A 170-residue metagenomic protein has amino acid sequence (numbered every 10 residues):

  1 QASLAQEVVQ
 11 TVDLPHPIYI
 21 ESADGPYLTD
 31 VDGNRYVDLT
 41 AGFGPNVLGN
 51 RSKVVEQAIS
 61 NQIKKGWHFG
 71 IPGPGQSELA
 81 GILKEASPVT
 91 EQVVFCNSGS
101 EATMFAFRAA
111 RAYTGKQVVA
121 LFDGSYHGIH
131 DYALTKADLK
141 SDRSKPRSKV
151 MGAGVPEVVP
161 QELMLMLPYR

Functional and structural regions predicted by a protein language model:
Q1-S22: Active-site-adjacent loop/helix segments that line or gate small-molecule/cofactor pockets in enzymes
T11-D13, Y36, T40-A41, G152: Preference for short coil/turn "hinge" residues that link or interrupt alpha-helices
P17-D38: Active-site and channel-lining beta-strand-loop segments that bind or position nucleotide-derived/phosphorylated
I20, V47-L48, A133: Short clusters of hydrophobic/aromatic residues that line enzyme substrate/ligand-binding pockets
Y27, V47-L48, M164-M166: Short, well-ordered beta-strand elements within core beta-sheets of diverse protein domains
D30-V31, V54-V55, P146, V150: Short, flexible segments with low predicted structural confidence
R35-K116: Glycine-rich loop-to-alpha-helix module at the N-terminal edge of alpha/beta enzyme cores
G81-R170: PLP-dependent aspartate aminotransferase-fold enzymes
